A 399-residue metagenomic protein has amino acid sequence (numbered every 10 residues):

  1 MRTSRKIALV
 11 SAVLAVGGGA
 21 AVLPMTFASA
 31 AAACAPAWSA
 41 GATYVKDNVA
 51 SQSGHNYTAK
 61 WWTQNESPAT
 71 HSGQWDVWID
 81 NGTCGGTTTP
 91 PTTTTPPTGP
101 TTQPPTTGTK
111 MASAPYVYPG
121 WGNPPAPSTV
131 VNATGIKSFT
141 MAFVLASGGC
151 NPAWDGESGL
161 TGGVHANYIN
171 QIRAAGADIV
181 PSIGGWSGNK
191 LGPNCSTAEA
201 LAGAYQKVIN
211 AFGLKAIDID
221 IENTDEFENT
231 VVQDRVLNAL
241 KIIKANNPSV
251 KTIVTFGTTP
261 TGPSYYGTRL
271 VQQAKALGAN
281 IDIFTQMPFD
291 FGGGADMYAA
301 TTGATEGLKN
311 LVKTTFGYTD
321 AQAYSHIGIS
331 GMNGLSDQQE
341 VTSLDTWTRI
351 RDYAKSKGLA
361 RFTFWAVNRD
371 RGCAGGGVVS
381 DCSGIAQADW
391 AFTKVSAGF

Functional and structural regions predicted by a protein language model:
T3-V13, G18-G99: Tryptophan-rich substrate-binding surfaces of secreted polymer-degrading and adhesive proteins
S51, R173, K355: Anion (oxyanion) recognition and catalysis
T95-T106, T129: N-terminal carbohydrate-binding accessory modules
T106-Q286, D290-T315, Q322-G328, G334-W347 (+1 more regions): Chitinase-like catalytic core of GlcNAc-active glycosidases
S325, G358-T363: A short pocket-lining beta-strand/turn micro-motif at the edge of beta-sheets
S343-A360: Short, low-complexity, polybasic intrinsically disordered segments
A366: Residues that scaffold, gate, or flank divalent-cation-dependent active/transport sites
